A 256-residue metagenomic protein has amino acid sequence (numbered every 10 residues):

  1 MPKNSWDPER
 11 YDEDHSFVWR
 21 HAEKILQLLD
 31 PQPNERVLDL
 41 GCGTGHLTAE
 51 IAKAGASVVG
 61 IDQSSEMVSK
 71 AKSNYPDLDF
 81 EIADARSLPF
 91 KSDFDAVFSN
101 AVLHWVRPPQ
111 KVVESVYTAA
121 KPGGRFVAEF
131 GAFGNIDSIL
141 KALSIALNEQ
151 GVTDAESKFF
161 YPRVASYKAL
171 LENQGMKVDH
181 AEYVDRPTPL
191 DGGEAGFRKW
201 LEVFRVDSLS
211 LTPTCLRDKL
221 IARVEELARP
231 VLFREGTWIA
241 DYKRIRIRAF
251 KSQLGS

Functional and structural regions predicted by a protein language model:
M1-E35, H46-E50, M67-K70, N74: Conserved class I S-adenosyl-L-methionine
L38-L40, T44-L88: Class I SAM-dependent methyltransferase SAM/SAH-binding core
R86-V97: A short acidic, Gly/Pro-enriched loop at the edge of an enzyme's catalytic core that lines a small-molecule cofactor
A96-Q110, F130: A short SAM/SAH-binding and catalytic strip from SAM-dependent methyltransferases
Q110-R125: A short glycine-rich, Lys/Arg-flanked "PGG" loop and its adjoining helix->strand segment in the class I
V127-Q150: Conserved class I S-adenosyl-L-methionine
F160-Q174: Short alpha-helix
D179-G236: C-terminal helical/coil "lid" or tail adjacent to the Rossmann-like core of SAM-dependent
